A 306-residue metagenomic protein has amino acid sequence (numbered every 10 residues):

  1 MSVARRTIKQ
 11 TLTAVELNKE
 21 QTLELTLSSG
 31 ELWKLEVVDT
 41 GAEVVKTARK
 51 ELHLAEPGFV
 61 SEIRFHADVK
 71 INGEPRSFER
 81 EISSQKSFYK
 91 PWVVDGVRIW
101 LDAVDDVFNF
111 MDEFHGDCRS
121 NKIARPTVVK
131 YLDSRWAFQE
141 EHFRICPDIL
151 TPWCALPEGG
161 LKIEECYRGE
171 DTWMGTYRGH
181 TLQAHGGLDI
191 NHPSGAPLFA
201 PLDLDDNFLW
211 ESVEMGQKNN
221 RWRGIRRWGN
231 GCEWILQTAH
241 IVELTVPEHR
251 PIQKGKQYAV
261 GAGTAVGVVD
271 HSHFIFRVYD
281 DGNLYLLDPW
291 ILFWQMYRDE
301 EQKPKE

Functional and structural regions predicted by a protein language model:
M1-C154: Surface-exposed, beta-sheet-biased, low-hydrophobicity segments with strongly acidic/polar composition
E20, G30-L32, E62-H66, Q183-G187 (+2 more regions): Extracytoplasmic
E36-V38, D205, Q237: Residues located in well-ordered beta-strands
F65-K70, W222-G224, F274-V278: Short polybasic amphipathic segments
V128-W222, Q253-K254, G261, V269 (+1 more regions): Surface-exposed, glycine-biased beta-strand/turn segments
P193-G195, F199-A200, L209, W228-G263 (+1 more regions): Short histidine-centered loop motifs in beta-beta connectors
R277-K305: Short peripheral tails and domain-boundary helices/loops at the edges of structured domains
